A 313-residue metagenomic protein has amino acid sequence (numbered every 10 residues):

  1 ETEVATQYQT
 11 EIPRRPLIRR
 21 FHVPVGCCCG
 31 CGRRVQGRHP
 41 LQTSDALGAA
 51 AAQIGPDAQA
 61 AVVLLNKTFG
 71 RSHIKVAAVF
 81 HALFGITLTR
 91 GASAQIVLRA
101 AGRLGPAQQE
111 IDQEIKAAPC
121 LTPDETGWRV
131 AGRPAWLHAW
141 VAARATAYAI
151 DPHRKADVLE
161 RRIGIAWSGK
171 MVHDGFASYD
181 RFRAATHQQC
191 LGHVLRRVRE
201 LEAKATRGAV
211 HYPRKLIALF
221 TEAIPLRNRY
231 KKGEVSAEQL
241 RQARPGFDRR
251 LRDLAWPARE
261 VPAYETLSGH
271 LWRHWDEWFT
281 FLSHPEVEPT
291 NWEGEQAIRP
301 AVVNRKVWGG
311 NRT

Functional and structural regions predicted by a protein language model:
E1-G30: Charged, often Cys/His-bearing segments associated with DNA-binding zinc-finger transcription factors
F21-T313: Catalytic center-proximal scaffold of phosphoryl-transfer enzymes
